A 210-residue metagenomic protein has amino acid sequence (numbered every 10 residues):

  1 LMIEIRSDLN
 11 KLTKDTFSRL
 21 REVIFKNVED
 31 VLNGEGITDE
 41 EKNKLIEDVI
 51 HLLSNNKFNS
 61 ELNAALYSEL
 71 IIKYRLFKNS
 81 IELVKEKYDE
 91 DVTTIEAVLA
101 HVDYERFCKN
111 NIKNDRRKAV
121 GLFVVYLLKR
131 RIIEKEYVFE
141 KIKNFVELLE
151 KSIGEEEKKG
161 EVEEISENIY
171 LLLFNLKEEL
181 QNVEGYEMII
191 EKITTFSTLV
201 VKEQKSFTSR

Functional and structural regions predicted by a protein language model:
L1-R210: Alpha-helical interaction scaffolds
